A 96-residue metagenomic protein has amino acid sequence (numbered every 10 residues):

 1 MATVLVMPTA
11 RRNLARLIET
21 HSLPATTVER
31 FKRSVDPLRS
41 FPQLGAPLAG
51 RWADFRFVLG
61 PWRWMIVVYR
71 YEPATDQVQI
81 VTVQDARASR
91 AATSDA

Functional and structural regions predicted by a protein language model:
M1-K32: Arg/Lys-rich, positively charged N-terminal/basic patches that mediate binding to nucleic acids
L5, T9, R56, Q79: Amphipathic alpha-helical recognition patches that constitute DNA-binding helices
P8, A53, Q84-R87: Short alpha-helical segments used as structural interaction elements across diverse proteins
R33-G60: A short, surface-exposed loop/turn module that caps and links secondary-structure elements
G60-A96: Enriched for short, Lys/Arg-rich terminal
